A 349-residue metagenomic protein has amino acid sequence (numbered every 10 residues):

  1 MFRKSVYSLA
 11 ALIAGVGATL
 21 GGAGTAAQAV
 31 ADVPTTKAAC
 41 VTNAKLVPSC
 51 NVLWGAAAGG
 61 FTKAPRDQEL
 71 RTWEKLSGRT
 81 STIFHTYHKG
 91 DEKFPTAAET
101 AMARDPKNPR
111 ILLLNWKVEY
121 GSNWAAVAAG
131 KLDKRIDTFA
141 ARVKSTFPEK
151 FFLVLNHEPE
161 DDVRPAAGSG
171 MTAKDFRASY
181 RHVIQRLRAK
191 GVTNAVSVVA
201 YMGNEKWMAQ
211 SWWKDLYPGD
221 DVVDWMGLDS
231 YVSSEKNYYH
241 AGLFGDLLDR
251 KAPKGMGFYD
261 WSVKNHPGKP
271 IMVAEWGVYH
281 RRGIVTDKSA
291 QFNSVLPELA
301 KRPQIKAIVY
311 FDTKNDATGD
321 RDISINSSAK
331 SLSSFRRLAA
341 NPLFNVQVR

Functional and structural regions predicted by a protein language model:
M1-A31: Secretory targeting and sorting signals
N51-T146, D287, Q291-I305, F311-L343: N-terminal carbohydrate-binding/catalytic regions of secreted carbohydrate-active enzymes
D67, E205-D220: Distinct, well-ordered alpha-helical segments
T80-K89, L114, W213-D249, M272 (+1 more regions): Aromatic- and acid-rich polysaccharide-binding/catalytic face of secreted or lumenal carbohydrate-active enzymes
A97-I111, N115, Y231-Y279: Glycoside hydrolase catalytic-domain groove-lining segments
A128-F152, T172-K190, W212-P218, E298-K301: An active-site-proximal structural segment forming one wall of the substrate-binding cleft that immediately precedes
F139-A173, A195-Y201, I308: Active-site groove signature of glycoside hydrolases
Y180, I184-S211, P267-R281, A307-T313: Aromatic-lined carbohydrate-recognition surfaces of secreted/lumenal glycan-active proteins
